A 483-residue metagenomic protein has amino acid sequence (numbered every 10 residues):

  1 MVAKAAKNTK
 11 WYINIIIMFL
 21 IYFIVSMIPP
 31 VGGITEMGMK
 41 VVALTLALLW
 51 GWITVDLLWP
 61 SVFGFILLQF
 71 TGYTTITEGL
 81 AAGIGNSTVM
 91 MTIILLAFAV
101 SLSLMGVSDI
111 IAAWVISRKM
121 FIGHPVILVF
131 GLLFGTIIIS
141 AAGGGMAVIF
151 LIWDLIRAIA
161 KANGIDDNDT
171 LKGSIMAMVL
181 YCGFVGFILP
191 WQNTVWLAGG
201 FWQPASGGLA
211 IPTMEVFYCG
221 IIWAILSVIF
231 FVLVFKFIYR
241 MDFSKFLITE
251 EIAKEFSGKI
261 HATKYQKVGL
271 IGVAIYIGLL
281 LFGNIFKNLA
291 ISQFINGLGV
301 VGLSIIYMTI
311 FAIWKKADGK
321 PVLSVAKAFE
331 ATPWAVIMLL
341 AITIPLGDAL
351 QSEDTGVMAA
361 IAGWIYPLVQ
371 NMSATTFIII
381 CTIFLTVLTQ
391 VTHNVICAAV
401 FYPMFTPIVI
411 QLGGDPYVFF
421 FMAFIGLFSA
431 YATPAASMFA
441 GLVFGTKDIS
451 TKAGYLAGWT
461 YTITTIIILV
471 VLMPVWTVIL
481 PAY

Functional and structural regions predicted by a protein language model:
M1-M91, E215-G363, T460-I466, V470-Y483: Hydrophobic transmembrane alpha-helices of multi-pass small-molecule transporters
Y12, E36-K40, G85-V89, S117-L132 (+5 more regions): Membrane-interfacial loop-to-helix junctions in multi-pass transporters
M18-Y22, A43-L49, G131-I137, M178-V179 (+3 more regions): Hydrophobic, membrane-inserted alpha-helices
L44-T54, F65-L67, A97, L385 (+2 more regions): Generic transmembrane alpha-helix motif of multi-pass integral membrane proteins
I53-W59, S87-T88, V100-I110, I139-W153 (+4 more regions): Short helix-coil transition sites and intra-membrane helix breaks within transmembrane domains of multi-pass
I116-G207, N394-I425: Hydrophobic transmembrane alpha-helices that form the pore/transport pathway of multi-pass ion and small-solute
A162-G173, M241-G258, K316-V325, D415 (+1 more regions): Alpha-helical transmembrane segments
I165, V216-A224, M338-L346, L350-D354 (+1 more regions): C-terminal transmembrane helix pair
